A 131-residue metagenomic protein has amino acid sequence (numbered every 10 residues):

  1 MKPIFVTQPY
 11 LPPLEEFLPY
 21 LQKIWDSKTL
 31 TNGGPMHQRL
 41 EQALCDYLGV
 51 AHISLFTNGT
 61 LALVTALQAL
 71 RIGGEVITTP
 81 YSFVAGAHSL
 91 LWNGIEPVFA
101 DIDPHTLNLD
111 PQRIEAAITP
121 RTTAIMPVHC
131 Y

Functional and structural regions predicted by a protein language model:
M1-L30: N-terminal "arm"/small-domain region of PLP-dependent enzymes with the aminotransferase-like
K2, F17, A51-H52, L63 (+1 more regions): A generic secondary-structure signal marking the coil-to-beta-strand transition
F5-Q8, T57, M126-V128: Short beta-strand segments
V6, T29, A51-H52, T79 (+1 more regions): Generic anion/oxyanion-binding catalytic loop in active/binding sites
P12, T31-P35, T57, L61 (+3 more regions): Residues at secondary-structure transition points
E15-D26, P35-G49, Q112-P120: Replace "anionic and nucleotidyl ligands
G33-E75, S89-W92, F99-D101: Phosphate-binding glycine-rich loop
Q68-C130: PLP-dependent aminotransferase-like
